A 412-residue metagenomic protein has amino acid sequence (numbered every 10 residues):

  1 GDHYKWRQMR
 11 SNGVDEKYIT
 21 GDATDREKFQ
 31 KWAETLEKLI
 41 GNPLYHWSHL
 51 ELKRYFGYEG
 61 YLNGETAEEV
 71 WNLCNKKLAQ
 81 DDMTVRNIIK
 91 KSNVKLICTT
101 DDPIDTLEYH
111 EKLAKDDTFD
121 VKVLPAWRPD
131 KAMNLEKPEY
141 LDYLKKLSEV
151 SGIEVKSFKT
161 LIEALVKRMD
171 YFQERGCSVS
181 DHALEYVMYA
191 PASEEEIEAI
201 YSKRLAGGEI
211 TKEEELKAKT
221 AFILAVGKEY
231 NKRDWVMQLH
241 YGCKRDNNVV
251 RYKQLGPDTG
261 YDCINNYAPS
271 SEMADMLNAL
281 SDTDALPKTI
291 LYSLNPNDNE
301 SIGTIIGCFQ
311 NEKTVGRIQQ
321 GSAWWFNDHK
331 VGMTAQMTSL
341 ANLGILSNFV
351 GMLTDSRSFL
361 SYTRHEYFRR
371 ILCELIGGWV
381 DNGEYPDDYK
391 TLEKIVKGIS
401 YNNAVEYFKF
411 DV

Functional and structural regions predicted by a protein language model:
G1-R233, A285-P287, L291-G303, G307-V412: Metal-cofactor-binding active-site regions of metalloenzymes
E214, T259-C263: Metal/cofactor-centered catalytic core regions of large enzymes
M237-L239: C-terminal amphipathic alpha-helical interaction region
N248: Hard-cation-handling environments
Y252-G260: Short glycine/proline- and charge-enriched loop/turn segments that cap or connect secondary-structure elements
Y267-M273: Divalent-cation-assisted or electrostatically stabilized phosphate/pyrophosphate-binding catalytic cores
M276-D282: Short, basic/hydrophobic alpha-helical segments
